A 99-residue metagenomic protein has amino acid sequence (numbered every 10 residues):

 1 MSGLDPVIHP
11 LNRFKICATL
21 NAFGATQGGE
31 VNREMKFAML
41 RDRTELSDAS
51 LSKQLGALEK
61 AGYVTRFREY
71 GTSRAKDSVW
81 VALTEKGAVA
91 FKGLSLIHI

Functional and structural regions predicted by a protein language model:
G3-S50: N-terminal helix-turn-helix DNA-binding core of bacterial DNA-binding proteins
L46-K60: Short amphipathic alpha-helical interaction segments
E59-K76, A82: Beta-hairpin "wing" of winged helix-turn-helix
Y70, G93-L94: Residue-level signal for well-ordered alpha-helical positions
V81-A88: Accessory beta->alpha helical hairpin/"wing" motif in late/C-terminal subdomains of nucleic-acid enzymes
I97-I99: Conserved small/polar residues in nucleotide/adenosyl-binding loops
